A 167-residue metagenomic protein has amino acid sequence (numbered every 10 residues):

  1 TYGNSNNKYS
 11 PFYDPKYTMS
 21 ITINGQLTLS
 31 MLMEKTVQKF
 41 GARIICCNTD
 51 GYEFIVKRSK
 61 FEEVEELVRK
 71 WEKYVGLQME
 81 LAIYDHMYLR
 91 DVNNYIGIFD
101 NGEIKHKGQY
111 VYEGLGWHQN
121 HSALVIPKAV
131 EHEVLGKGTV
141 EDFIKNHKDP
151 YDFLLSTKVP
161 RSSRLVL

Functional and structural regions predicted by a protein language model:
T1-M31, Q38-K39, I55: Helical catalytic core of nucleic-acid polymerases
Y2-N6, T36, W71, V75 (+1 more regions): A generic secondary-structure signal for well-formed alpha-helical elements
P11, I55-L167: C-terminal polymerase-core module
S20, N24, T36, Y52-E53 (+2 more regions): Functionally constrained cores in energy, signaling, and assembly domains
T22-L29, I45-C47, K60-V64: Active-site-proximal structural scaffolding
M31-F40, E66-Y74: Generic non-transmembrane alpha-helical segments
G41-I55: Catalytic palm active-site di-aspartate
